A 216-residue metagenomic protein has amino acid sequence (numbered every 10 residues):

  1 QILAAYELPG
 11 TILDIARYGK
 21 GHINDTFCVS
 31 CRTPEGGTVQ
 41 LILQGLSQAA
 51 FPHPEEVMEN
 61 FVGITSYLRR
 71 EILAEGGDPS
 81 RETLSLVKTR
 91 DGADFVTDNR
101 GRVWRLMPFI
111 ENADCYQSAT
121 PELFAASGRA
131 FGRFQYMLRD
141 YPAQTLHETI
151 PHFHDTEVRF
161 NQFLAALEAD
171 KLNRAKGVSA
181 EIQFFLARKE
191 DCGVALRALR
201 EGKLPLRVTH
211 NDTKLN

Functional and structural regions predicted by a protein language model:
Q1-P9: Short, non-transmembrane alpha-helical segments in secretory-pathway proteins
I2, D25-C28, N60-Y67: Residue-level detector of alpha-helical secondary structure
L8-P34: ATP-binding glycine-rich phosphate-binding loop
A16-K20, Q44-E55, I110-A130, D140-H210: ATP-dependent phospho-/nucleotidyl transfer catalytic cores
T26-C28, W104-L106, V208: Conserved hydrophobic/aromatic beta-strand scaffold that supports enzyme active sites
T33-V62, S66-T145: ATP-binding pocket architecture of kinase catalytic cores
T213: Hydrophobic HxD+1 residue recognition
